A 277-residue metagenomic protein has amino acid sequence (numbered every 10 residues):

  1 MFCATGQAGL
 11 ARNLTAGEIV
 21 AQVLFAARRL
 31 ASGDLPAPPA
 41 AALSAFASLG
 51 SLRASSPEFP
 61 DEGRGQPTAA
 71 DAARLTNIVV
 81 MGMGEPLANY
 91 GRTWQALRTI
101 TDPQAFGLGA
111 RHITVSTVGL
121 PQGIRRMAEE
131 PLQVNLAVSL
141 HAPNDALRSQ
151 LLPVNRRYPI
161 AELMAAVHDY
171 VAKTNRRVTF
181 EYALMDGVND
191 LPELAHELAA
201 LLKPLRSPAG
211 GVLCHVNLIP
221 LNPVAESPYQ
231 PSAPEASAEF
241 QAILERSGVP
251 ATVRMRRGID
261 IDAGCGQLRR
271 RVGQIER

Functional and structural regions predicted by a protein language model:
M1-L52, E58-V134, N144-A146: Conserved Radical SAM active-site core
G9-L10, M83-L87, F106, L120-G123 (+3 more regions): Conserved radical SAM core fold
G17-Q22, V154-D169: Glycine-rich S-adenosyl-L-methionine
A21, F25, R92-T99, R126 (+4 more regions): Alpha-helical scaffolding segments of alpha/beta enzyme cores, especially the outer helices of TIM-barrel or partial
D34-L35, P39-F46, T68, H168-R177 (+1 more regions): Auxiliary Fe-S-binding modules of radical SAM enzymes
N77-V79, H112-T114, Q133-A137, R177-T179 (+2 more regions): Structural preference for beta-strand elements that scaffold enzyme active sites
N89, L120-G123, R156-P159, L163 (+2 more regions): Helical mechanochemical/support elements of P-loop NTPase systems and associated helical scaffolds
G119, A142, R256-D260: Short beta->alpha linker loops
